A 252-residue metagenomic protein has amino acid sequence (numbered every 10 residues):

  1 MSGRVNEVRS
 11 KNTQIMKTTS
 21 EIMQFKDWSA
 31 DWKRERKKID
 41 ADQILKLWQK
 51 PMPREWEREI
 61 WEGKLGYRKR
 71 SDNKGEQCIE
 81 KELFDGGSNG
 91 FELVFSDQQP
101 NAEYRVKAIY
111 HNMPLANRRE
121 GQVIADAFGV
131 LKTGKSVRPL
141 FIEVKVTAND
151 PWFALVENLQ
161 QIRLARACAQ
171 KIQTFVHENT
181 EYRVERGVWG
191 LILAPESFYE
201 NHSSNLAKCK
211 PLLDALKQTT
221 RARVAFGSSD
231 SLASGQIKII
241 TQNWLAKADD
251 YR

Functional and structural regions predicted by a protein language model:
M1-R252: Charged, terminal alpha-helix-loop-beta segments that serve as non-catalytic nucleic-acid engagement and/or assembly
